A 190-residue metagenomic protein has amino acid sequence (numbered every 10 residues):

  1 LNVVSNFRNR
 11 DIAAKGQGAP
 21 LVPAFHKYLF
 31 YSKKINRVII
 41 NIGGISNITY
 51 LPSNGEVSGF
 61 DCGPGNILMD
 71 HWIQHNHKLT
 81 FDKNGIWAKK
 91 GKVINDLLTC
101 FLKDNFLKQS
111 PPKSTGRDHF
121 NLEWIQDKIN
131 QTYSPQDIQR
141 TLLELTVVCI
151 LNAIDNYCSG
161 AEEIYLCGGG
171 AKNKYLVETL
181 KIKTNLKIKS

Functional and structural regions predicted by a protein language model:
L1: Short beta-strand-loop/turn "lid" adjacent to the catalytic site in phosphate-handling enzymes
F7-L79: Phosphate-binding/catalytic loop of phosphoryl-transfer enzymes
H26-Y31, V147-D155: Generic structural signal for well-ordered alpha-helical scaffold segments
S58-V147, L151: Conserved ATP-utilizing enzyme core subdomain
T132, N152-E162: Phosphate/pyrophosphate-binding loops at sites that engage ATP/ADP/AMP, CoA/4′-phosphopantetheine, polyphosphate
A161-L180: Glycine-rich phosphate-binding loops at beta-strand->alpha-helix junctions
K181-S190: Conserved phosphate-binding/catalytic loops in two-lobed NTP-binding clefts
